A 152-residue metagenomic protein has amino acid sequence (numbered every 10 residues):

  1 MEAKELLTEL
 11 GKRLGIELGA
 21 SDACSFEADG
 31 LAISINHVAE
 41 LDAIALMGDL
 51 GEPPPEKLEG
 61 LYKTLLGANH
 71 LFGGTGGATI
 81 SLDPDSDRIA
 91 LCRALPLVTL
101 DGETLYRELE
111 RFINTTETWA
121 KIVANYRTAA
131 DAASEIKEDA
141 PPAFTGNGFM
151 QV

Functional and structural regions predicted by a protein language model:
M1-S34: Charge-rich, low-complexity N-terminal segments
K12, K63-G74, E110-K121: Short, intrinsically disordered, mixed-charge
C24, D42-I44, D87-I89: Hydrophobic residues embedded in beta-strands of well-ordered beta-sheets
I35-H37, L41-P54: A short acidic-to-branched-hydrophobic micro-motif
E52-A94: Short, internal acidic amphipathic alpha-helical interface segments that mediate docking to partner proteins
T99-D131: A contiguous, mid-protein "functional segment" used to position or interact with cofactors/ions or partner subunits
A124-V152: Short, highly charged C-terminal tails/helix-capping segments
